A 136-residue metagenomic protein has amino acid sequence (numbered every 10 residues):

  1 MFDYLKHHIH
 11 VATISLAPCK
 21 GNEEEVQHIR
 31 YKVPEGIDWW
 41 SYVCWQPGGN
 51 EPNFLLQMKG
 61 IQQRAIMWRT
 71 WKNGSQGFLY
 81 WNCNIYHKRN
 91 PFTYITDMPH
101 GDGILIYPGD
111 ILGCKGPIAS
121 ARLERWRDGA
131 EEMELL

Functional and structural regions predicted by a protein language model:
M1, S75, N90-L136: Catalytic domains of carbohydrate-active enzymes that cleave complex glycans
M1-P91: Catalytic-core regions of glycoside hydrolase
